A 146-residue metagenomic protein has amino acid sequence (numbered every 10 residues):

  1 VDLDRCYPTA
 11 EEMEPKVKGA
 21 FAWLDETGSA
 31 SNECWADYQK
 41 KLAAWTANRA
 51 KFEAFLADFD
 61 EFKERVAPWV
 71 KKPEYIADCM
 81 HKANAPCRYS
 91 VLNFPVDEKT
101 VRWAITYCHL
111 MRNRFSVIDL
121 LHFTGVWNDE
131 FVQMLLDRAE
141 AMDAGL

Functional and structural regions predicted by a protein language model:
D2-L146: C-terminal charged capping/lid subdomain of soluble metabolic enzymes
